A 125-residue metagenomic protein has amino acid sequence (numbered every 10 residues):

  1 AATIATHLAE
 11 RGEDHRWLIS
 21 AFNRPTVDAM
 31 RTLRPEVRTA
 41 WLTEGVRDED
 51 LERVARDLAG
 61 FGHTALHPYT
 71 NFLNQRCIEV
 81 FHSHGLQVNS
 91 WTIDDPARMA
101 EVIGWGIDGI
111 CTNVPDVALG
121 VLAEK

Functional and structural regions predicted by a protein language model:
A1-K125: Short loop-to-alpha-helix "cap/lid" segments that border enzyme active sites across diverse enzyme classes
